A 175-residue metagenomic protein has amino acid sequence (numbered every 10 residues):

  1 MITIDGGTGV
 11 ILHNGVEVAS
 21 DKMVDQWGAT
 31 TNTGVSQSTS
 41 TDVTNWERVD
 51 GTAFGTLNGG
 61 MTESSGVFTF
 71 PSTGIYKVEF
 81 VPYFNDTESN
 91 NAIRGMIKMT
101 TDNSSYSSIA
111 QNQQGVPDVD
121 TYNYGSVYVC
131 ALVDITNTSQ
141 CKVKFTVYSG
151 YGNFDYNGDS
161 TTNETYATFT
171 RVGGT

Functional and structural regions predicted by a protein language model:
G6-G7, I11-T175: Extracellular jelly-roll beta-sandwich "head" domains, especially the C-terminal globular C1q domain
